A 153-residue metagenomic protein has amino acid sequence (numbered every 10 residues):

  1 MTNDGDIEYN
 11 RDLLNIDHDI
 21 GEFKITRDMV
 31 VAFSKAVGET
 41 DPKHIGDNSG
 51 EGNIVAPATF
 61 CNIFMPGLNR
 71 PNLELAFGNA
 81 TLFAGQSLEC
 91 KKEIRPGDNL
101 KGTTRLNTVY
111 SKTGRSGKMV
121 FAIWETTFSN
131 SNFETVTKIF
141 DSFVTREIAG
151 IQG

Functional and structural regions predicted by a protein language model:
M1-G85, G153: Hot-dog-fold acyl-thioester-processing enzymes
M1-Y9, E93-G153: HotDog/MaoC-like acyl-thioester-processing domains
N79-A80, C90-K92: Catalytic core of non-heme Fe(II) oxygenases with the double-stranded beta-helix
F83-E89, F140-F143: A beta-strand/beta-hairpin structural motif
